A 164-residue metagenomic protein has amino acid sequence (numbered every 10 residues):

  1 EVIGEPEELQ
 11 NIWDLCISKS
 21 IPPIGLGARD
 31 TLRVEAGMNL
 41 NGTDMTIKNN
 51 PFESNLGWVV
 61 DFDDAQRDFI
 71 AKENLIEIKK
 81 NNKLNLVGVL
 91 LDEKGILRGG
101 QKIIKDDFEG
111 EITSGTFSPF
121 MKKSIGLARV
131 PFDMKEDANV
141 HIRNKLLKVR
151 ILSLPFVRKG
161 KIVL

Functional and structural regions predicted by a protein language model:
E1-L164: Conserved, structured C-terminal
